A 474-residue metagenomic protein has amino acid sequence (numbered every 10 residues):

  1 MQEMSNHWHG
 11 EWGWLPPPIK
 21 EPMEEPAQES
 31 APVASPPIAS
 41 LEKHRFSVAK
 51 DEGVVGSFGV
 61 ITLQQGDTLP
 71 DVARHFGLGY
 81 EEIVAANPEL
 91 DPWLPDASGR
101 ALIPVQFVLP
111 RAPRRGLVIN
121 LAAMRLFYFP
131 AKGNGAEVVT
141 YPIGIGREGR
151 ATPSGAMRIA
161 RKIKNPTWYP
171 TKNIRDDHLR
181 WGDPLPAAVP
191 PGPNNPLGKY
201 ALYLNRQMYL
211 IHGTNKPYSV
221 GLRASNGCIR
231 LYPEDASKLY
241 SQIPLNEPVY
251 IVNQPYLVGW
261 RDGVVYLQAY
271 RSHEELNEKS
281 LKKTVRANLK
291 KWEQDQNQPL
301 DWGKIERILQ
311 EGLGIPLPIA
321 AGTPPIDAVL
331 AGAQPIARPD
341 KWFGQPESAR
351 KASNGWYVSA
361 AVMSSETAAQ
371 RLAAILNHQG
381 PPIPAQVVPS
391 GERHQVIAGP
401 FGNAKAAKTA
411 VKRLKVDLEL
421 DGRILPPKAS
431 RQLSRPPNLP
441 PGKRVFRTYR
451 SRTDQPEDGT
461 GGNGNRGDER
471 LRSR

Functional and structural regions predicted by a protein language model:
M1-Q64, E81, P92-F107, A320-A352 (+1 more regions): Primarily N-terminal secretory
G10-G13, P32-V55, G79-L117, P255 (+3 more regions): Extracellular LysM carbohydrate-binding repeats and other cell-envelope/extracellular binding modules
E42-G77, S359, M363, V388 (+1 more regions): Primarily a LysM-type cell-wall glycan-binding module
G56-F58, L78, D96-R100, A112-R114 (+12 more regions): Extracytoplasmic
Q64-L94, G135-V139, A374-P382, R413-K415: LysM (lysin motif) carbohydrate-binding repeats in extracellular/periplasmic proteins that recognize
P110-N215, S241, A269-Y270, E275-P339: Gly/Pro-biased beta-strand-loop elements
L276, S359-A368: Short, surface-exposed ligand-recognition loops at beta-strand->loop->(often short) alpha-helix junctions that present
D340-S353, S364-P456, G462-R474: Extracytoplasmic
